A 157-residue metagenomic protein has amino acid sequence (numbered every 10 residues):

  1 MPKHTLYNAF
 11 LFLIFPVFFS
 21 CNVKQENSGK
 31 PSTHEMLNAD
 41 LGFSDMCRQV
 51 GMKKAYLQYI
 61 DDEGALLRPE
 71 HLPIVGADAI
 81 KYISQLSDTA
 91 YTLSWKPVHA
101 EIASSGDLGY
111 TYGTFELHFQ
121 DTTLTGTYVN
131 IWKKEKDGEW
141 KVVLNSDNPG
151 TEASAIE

Functional and structural regions predicted by a protein language model:
M1-S32: Bacterial Sec-dependent N-terminal signal peptides
C21-K53, L57-Q58, I156: Short, low-complexity N-terminal intrinsically disordered segments enriched in polar/charged residues
P31-H34, G51-E101, Q120: A solvent-exposed, acidic/Ser-Thr-rich amphipathic alpha-helical stretch
F43, L108-Y112, I131-W132, W140: Short, structured motif recognition centered on aromatic/hydrophobic residues
I60, E70, T114-F115, N130 (+1 more regions): A mature extracytoplasmic/lumenal domain signature
I83, P97-E101, F115-L117, T127-K134: Hydrophobic/aromatic beta-strand elements that line small-molecule binding cavities or substrate pockets in beta-rich
G106-F115, G126: A short hydrophobic beta-strand element
T125-T151: Short beta-strand edge/turn micro-motifs at domain boundaries
